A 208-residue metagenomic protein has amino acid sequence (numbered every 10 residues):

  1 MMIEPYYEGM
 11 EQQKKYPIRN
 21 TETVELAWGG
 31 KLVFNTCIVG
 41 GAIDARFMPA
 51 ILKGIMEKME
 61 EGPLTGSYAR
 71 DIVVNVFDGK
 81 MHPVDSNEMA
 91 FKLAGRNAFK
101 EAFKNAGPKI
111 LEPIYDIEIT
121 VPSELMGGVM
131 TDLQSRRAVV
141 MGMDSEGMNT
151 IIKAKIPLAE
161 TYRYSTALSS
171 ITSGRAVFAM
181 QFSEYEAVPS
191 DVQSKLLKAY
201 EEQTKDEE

Functional and structural regions predicted by a protein language model:
M1-E208: Accessory interaction regions appended to the cores of large information-processing enzymes
